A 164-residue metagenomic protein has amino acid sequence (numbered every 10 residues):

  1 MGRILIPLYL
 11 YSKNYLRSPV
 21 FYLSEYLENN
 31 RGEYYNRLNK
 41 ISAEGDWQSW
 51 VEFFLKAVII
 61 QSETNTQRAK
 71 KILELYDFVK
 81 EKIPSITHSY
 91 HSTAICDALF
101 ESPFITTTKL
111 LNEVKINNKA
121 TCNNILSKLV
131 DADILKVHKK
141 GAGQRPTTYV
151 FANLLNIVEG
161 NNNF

Functional and structural regions predicted by a protein language model:
M1-A69: Phosphate/pyrophosphate-binding active-site loops
R3-I4, L8, G32, E52 (+4 more regions): Feature representing long, continuous alpha-helical segments
F54, L110, L129, Y149: Hydrophobic, well-ordered secondary-structure elements that form the walls of internal hydrophobic environments
T66-C96: Short alpha-helical segments that sit at the start of domains
S89, V137-N163: Short, cationic-aromatic polyanion-contact patches
C96, E101-V114: Short acidic, hydrophobic short linear motifs in intrinsically disordered regions
I116-V130: Short amphipathic alpha-helical interaction segments
D133: Glycine-centered, phosphate/nucleic-acid-interacting loop/turn motifs that mediate DNA/RNA or nucleotide
